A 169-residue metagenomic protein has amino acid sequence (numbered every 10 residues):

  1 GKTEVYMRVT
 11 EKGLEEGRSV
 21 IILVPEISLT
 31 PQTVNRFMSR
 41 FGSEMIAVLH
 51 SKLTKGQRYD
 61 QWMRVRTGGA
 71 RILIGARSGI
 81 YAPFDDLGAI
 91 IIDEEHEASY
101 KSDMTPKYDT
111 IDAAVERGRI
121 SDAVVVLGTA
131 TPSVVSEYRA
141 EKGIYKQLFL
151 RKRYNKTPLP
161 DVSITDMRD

Functional and structural regions predicted by a protein language model:
T3, E26, A89, H96-I164: Post-DEXD/H (motif II) to motif III coupling segment of the RecA-like Helicase ATP-binding lobe
T3-V5, K12-S39, Q57: Conserved Walker A/P-loop ATP-binding site and its immediately adjacent core in helicase/helicase-like ATPase domains
K12-E16, R40-E44, K52, G68 (+4 more regions): Conserved, well-folded catalytic cores of nucleic-acid-processing and energy-transducing macromolecular machines
G17-V20, M45, G68-I72, D86-A89 (+1 more regions): Loop/turn-to-beta-strand initiation segments
L29, L53-R58, P132-S133: Short acidic loop-to-helix transition motifs that present clustered carboxylates
R36-L73, Y81-L87: Conserved motor-coupling elements within RecA-like helicase/translocase cores
I46-K55, E97-Y108, D169: Flexible beta-alpha connector loops of hexameric P-loop NTPases
A76-R77, D93-E95: Walker B catalytic acidic pair
